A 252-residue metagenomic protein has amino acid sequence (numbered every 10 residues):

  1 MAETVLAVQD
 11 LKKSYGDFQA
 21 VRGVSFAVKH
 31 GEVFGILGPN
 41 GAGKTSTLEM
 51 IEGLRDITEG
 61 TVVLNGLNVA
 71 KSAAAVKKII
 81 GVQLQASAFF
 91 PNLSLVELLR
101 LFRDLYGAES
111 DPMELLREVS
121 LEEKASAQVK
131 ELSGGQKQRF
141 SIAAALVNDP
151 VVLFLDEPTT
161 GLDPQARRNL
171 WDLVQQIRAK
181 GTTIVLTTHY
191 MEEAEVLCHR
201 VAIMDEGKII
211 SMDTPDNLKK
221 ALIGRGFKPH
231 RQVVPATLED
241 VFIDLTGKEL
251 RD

Functional and structural regions predicted by a protein language model:
E52: Helix-to-loop junction immediately C-terminal to a conserved catalytic motif
G60-N68, A75-V76: Conserved ABC transporter NBD signature motif
R100, D104, E109-K124: Conserved ABC ATPase "signature" region
Q128-L132: Conserved ABC ATPase signature
L153-D156: Catalytic Walker B motif of ABC-type/P-loop ATPase nucleotide-binding domains
M212-D213: ABC ATPase "signature
